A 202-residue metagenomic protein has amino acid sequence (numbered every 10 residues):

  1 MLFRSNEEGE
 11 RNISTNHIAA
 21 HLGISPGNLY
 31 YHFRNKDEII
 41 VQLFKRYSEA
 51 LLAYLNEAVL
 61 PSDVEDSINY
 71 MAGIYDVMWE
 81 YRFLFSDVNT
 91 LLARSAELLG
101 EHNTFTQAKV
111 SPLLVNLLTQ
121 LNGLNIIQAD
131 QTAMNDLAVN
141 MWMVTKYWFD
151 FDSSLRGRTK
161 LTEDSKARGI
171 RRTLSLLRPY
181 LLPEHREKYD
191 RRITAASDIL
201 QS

Functional and structural regions predicted by a protein language model:
R4, E8-E38, Q42: Helix-turn-helix
Q42, N56-L84: Hydrophobic alpha-helical connector segments
K45-L51: Short, basic, alpha-helical segments at the C-terminal edge of helix-turn-helix-like DNA-binding modules
L55-V59, F85-L92, N125, D152-R156: Secondary-structure edge/capping motif, primarily at the C-terminal ends of alpha-helices and the immediately following
A72-W79, T90-A93, S175-L181: Helix-loop "lid/cap" segments that line or gate small-molecule binding pockets
W79-G100, V115-T119: Amphipathic alpha-helical segments used for helix-helix packing
E97-L124, N135-D150, A167-P179: Amphipathic alpha-helical packing segments from all-alpha helical-bundle domains
V139, D150-S202: C-terminal peripheral helix-coil segments that are non-catalytic and often amphipathic
